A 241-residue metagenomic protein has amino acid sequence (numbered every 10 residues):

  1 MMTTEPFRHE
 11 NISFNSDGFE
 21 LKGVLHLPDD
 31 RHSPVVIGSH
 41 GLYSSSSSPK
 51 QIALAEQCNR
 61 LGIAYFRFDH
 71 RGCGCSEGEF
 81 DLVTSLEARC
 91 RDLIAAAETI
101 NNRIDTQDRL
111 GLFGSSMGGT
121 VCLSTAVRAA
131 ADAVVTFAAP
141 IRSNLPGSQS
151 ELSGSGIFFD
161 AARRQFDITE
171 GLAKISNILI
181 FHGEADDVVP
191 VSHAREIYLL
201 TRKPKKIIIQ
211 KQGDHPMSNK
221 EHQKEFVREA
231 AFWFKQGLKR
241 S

Functional and structural regions predicted by a protein language model:
M1-R31: N-terminal cap/lid segment of alpha/beta-hydrolase-fold proteins
Y43-A55, S192-H193: The serine-hydrolase catalytic nucleophile loop
A55-E77: Conserved alpha/beta-hydrolase
V83-I104: Alpha/beta-hydrolase active-site loop
S124-R163, S176: Hydrolase active-site cap/lid region
K174-I175, I180-H182, D186: Short beta-strand/loop motif that positions the catalytic acidic residue of the alpha/beta-hydrolase fold
A185-V189, P216: Acidic catalytic loop of the alpha/beta-hydrolase fold
G213-E225: Catalytic histidine-centered segment of alpha/beta-hydrolase-like enzymes
